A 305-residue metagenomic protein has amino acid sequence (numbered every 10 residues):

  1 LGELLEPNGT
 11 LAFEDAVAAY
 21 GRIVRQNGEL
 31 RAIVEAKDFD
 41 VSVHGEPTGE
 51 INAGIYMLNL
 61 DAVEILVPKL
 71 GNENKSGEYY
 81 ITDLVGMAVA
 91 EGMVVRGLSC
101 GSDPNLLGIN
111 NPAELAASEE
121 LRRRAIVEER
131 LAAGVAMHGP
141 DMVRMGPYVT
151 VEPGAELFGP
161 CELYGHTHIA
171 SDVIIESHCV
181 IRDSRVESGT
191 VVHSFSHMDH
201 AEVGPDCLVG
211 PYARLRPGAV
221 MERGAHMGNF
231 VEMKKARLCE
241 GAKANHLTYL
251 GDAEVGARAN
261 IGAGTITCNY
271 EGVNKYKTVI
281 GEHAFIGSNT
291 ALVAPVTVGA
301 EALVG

Functional and structural regions predicted by a protein language model:
L1-K75, T82: Conserved core of the sugar-phosphate nucleotidyltransferase
D15-V17, E128-E129, H246, E271: Short solvent-exposed loop/turn micro-motifs enriched in small/polar/acidic residues
A19, E29, I51-N52, I81 (+9 more regions): A generic structural signal for well-ordered coil/turn residues at beta-strand boundaries that shape enzyme active-site
V24-R31, V127-E128, E254-R258: Proline-centered turn/helix-capping motifs that create local helix->coil transitions or kinks
I33, L66, S118, G262 (+1 more regions): Residues that scaffold the ATP/ADP-binding catalytic core of kinase and kinase-like folds
A36, K69-L70, L121-R122, E187 (+1 more regions): Residue-level signal for well-ordered alpha-helical positions
P47-E152: Conserved alpha/beta core of the MobA/IspD/sugar-nucleotide pyrophosphorylase nucleotidyltransferase superfamily
A136-G305: Structural signal for interior beta-strand "rungs" in well-ordered beta-sheet cores of soluble enzyme domains
